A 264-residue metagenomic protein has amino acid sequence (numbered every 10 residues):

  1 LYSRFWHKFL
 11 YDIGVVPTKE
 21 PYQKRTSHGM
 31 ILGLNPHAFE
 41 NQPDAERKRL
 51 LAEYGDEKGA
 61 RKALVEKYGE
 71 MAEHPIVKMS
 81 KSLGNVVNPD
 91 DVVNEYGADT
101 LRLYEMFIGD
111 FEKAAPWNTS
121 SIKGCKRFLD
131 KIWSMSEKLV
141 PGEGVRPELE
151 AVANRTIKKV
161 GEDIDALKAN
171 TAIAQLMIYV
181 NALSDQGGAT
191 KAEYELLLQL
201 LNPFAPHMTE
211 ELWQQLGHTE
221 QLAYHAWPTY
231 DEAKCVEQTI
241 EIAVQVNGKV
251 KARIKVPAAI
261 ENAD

Functional and structural regions predicted by a protein language model:
L1, Q23, H28: Residue-level detector of short, conserved catalytic/binding motifs and their immediate flanks
L1-S3, I132: Active/ligand-binding-proximal structured segments within catalytic/core domains that scaffold catalytic residues
S3-I13: Alpha-helical support elements that line or immediately flank enzyme active sites and cofactor-binding pockets
D12-Y22, D91-K255: Helix-rich, typically C-terminal accessory recognition domains appended to large enzymatic cores
S27-H37, N202: Short, conserved secondary-structure transition motifs
N35-A98, E112-K123, A233-V236, K255-A259: Conserved phosphate-binding loops in nucleotide/dinucleotide-binding enzymes
I260-D264: A short, polar/charged loop-to-alpha-helix boundary motif
